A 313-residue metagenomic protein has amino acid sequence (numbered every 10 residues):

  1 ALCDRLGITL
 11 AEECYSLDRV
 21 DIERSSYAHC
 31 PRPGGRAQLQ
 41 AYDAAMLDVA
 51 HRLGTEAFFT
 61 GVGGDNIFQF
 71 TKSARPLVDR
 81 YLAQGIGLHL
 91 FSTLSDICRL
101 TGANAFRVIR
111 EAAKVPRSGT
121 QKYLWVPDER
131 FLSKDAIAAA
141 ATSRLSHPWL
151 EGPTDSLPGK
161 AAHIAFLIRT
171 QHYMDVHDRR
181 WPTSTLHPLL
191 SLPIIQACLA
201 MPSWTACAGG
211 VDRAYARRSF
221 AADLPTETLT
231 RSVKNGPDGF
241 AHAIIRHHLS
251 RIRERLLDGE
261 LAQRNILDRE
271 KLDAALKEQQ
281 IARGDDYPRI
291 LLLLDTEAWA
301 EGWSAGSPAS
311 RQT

Functional and structural regions predicted by a protein language model:
A1-T154, H177-L224, G284, R289 (+1 more regions): ATP-dependent adenylate-handling active sites, centered on carboxylate activation for C-N bond formation
M46, K160, V176-D178, R253 (+1 more regions): Hydrophobic alpha-helical segments, principally membrane-spanning helices and signal/leader peptides
K72, T226-R283: PAPS-dependent sulfotransferase catalytic core
P153-A165, I290: Bilobed periplasmic-binding protein-like "clamshell/Venus-flytrap" ligand-binding domains
L167-H172: Short, motif-level signal for alpha-helix interfacial/capping segments enriched in acidic residues and aromatics/proline
V176, P182-T183, I194, V233 (+2 more regions): Preference for short coil/turn "hinge" residues that link or interrupt alpha-helices
L294: Active-site helix-to-loop segments that bind/position phosphate- or nucleotide-bearing substrates and donors across
